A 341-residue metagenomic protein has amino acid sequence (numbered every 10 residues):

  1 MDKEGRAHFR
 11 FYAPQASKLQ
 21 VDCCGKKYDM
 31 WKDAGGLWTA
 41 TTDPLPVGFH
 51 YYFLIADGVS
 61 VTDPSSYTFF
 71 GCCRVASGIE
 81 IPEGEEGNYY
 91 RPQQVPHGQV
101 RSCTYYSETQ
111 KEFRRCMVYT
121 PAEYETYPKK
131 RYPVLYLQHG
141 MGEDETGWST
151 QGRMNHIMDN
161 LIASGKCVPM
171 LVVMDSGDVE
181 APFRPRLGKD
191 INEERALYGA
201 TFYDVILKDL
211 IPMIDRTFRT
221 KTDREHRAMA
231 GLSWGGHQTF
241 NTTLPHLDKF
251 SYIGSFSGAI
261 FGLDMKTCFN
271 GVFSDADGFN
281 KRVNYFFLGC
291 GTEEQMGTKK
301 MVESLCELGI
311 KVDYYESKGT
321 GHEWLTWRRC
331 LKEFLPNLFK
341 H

Functional and structural regions predicted by a protein language model:
M1-Y28, K32-H341: Non-catalytic cap/lid and distal C-terminal segments of serine-dependent acyl enzymes
